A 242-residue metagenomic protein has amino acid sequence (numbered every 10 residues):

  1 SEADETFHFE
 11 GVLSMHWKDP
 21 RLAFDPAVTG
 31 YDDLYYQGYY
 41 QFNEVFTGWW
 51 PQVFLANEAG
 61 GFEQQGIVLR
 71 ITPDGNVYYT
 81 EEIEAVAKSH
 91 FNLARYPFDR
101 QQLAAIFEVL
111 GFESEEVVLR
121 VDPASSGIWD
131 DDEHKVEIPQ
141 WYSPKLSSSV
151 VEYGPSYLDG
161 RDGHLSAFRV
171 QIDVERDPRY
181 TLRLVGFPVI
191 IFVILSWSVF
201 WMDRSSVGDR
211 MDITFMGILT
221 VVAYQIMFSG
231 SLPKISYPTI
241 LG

Functional and structural regions predicted by a protein language model:
S1-R169: Soluble non-transmembrane domains of integral membrane proteins
R169-G242: Channel- or pocket-lining gating/hinge segments that regulate access to a cavity or pore
